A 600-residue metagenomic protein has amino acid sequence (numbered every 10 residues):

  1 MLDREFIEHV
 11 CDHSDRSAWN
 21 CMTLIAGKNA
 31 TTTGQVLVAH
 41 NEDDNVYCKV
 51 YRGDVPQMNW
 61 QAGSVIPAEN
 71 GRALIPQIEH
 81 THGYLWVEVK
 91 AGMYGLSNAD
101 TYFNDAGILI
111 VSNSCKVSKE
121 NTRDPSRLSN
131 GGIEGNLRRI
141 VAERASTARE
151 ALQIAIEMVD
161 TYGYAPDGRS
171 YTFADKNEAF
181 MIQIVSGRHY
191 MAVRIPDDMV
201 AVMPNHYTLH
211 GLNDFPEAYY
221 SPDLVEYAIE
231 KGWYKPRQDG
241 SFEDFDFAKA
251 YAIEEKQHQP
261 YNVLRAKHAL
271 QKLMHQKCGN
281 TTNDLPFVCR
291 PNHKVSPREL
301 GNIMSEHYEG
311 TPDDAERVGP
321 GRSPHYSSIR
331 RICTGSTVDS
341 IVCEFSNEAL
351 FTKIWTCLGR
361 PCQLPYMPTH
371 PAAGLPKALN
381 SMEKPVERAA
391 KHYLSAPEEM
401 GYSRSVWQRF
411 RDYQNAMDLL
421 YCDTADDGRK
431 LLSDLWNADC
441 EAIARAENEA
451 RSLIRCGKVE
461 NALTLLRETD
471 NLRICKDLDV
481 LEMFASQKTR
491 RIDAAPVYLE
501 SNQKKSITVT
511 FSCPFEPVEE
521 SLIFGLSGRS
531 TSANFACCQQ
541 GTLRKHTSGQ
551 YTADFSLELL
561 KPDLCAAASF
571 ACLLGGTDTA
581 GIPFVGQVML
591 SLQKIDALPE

Functional and structural regions predicted by a protein language model:
L2-E134, I154-V288, N292: A contiguous strand-loop segment
R317-C440: Substrate-recognition/cap regions that form aromatic- and gly/pro-loop-enriched pockets for small-molecule ligands
M483-P514, I595-P599: Short, compositionally biased P/S/T/A/G/V-rich stretches that sit at domain boundaries
C513-E520, D563-L564: A short beta-turn/strand-edge loop motif at beta-sheet boundaries
N534-T547, L590: Solvent-exposed serine/threonine-rich low-complexity stretches and specific carbohydrate-binding patches
T547-E558: Aromatic sugar-binding surface patches on proteins that engage polysaccharides or sugar-phosphate polymers
K561-S569: Short glycine/proline/serine/threonine-rich loop/turn segments at secondary-structure transition edges
I582-E600: Short beta-strand elements
